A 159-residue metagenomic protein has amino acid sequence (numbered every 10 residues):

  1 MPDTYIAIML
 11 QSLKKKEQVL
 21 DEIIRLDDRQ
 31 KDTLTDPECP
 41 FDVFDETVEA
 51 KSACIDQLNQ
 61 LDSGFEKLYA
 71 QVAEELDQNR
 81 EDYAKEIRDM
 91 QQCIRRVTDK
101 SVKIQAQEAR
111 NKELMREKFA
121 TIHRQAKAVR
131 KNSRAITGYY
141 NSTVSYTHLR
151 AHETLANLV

Functional and structural regions predicted by a protein language model:
P2-Q57: Long, hydrophobic N-terminal alpha-helical segment
L34, E38-F41, Y69, A73-L76 (+3 more regions): Coiled-coil heptad-register positions
A53-L68, R96-Q107: Amphipathic alpha-helical coiled-coil segments
Q60-D82: Short, solvent-exposed, charged loop/turn and helix-capping segments that join or cap alpha-helices on peripheral
I87-T121: Acidic/histidine-rich alpha-helical segments that form the ligand environment of transition-metal centers
E117-S145: Charged, polyampholytic interaction/assembly segments that form long, compositionally biased interfaces
T147-T154: Conserved small/polar residues in nucleotide/adenosyl-binding loops
